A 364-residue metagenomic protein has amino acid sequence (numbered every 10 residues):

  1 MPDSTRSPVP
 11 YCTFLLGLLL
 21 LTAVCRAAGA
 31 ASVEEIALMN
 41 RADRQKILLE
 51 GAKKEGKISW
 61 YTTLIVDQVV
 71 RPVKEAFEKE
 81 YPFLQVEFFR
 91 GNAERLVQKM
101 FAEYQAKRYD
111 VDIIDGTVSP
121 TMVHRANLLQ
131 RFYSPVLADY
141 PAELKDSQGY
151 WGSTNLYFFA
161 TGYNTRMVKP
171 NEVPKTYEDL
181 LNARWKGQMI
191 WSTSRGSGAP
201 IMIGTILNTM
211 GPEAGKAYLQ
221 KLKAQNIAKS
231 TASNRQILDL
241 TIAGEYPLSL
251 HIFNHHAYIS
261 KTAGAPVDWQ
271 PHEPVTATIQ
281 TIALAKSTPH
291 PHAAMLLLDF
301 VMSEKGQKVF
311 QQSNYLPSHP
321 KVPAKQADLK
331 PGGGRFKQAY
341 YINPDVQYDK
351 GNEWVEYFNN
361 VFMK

Functional and structural regions predicted by a protein language model:
C12-R26: Bacterial N-terminal signal peptides
G29-S59, K79, N182-K186: Immediate post-signal peptide segment of exported/extracytoplasmic ligand-binding proteins
S59-E75, V86-Y104, R108-E245: Extracytoplasmic ligand-binding site segments that recognize negatively charged/polar headgroups
P120-V123, P247-P266, N314: A ligand-binding cleft/hinge motif common to bilobed small-molecule-binding domains
A142, L156-F159, Y218-K223, A228-T231 (+3 more regions): Periplasmic-binding protein-like
A160-M167, I203-N208, T278-P291, V301 (+1 more regions): A bilobed periplasmic-binding-protein/Venus flytrap-type ligand-binding module shared by bacterial periplasmic
W185-R195, V301-A324: Periplasmic-binding protein-like
A327-K364: Extracellular/periplasmic bilobal clamshell ligand-binding domains
